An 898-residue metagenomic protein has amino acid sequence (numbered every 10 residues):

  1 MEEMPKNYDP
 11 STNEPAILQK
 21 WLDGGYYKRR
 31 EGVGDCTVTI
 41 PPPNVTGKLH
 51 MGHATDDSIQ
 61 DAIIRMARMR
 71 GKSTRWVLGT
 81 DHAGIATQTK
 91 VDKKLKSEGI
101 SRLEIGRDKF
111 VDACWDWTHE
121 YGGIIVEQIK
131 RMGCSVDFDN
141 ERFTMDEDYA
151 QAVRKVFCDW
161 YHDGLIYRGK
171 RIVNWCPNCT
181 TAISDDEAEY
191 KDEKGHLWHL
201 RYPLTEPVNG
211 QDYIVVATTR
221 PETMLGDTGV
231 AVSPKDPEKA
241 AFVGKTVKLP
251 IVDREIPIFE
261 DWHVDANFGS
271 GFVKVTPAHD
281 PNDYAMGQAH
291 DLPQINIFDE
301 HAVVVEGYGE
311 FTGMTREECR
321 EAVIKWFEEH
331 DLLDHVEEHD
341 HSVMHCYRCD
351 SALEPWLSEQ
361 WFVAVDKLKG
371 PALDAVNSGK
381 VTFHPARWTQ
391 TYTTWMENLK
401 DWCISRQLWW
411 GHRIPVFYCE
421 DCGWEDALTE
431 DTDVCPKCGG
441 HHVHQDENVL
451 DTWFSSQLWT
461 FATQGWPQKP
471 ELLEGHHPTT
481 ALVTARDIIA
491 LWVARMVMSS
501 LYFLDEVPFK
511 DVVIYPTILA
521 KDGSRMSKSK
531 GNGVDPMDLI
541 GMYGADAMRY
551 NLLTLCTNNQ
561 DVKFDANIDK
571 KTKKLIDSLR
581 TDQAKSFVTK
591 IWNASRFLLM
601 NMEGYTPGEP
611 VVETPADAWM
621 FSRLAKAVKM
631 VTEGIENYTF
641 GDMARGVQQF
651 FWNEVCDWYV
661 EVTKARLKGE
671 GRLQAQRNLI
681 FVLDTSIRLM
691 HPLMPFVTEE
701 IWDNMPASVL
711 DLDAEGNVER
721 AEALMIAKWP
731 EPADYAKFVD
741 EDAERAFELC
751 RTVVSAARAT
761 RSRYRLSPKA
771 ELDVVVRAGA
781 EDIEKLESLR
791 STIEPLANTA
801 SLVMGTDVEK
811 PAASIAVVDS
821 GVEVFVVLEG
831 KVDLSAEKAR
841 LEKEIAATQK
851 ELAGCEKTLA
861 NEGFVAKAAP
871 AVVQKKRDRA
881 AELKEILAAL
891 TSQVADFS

Functional and structural regions predicted by a protein language model:
E2, N7, A16, K20-G24 (+15 more regions): Residue patterns forming the tRNA-binding/recognition surfaces of aminoacyl-tRNA synthetases and related DALR
T12-R30, K235-D236: Amphipathic alpha-helical blocks
R30-V91, V153, V216-T219, T223 (+5 more regions): N-terminal catalytic cores of NTP/NDP-binding nucleotidyl/phosphoryl-transfer enzymes
K48, A54, G79, W160 (+7 more regions): Conserved phosphate/anionic-ligand binding catalytic regions in large, soluble enzymes, centered on
Q60-D61, P221-H301, I324, E328 (+2 more regions): Catalytic alpha/beta core of large soluble enzyme barrels
R65-S73, K94-E104, E127, R131-V136 (+18 more regions): Secondary-structure transition/capping motifs at alpha-helix termini and the adjoining loop/turn into the next element
H199, T394-F454, L458, Y502-A545 (+1 more regions): Feature 926 captures the class I aminoacyl-tRNA synthetase adenylation module centered on the KMSKS loop
V252-F259, Q445-H477, N653-V660: Active-site-adjacent "gating/activation" loops or surface patches in catalytic cores
